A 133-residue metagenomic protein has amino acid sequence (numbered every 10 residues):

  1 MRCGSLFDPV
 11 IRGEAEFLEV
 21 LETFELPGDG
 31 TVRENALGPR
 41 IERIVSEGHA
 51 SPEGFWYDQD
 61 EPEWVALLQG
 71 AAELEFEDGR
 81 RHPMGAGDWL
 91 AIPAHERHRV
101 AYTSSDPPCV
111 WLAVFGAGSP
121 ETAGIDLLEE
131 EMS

Functional and structural regions predicted by a protein language model:
M1-W56, L127-S133: A short, N-terminal "cap"/entry segment at the start of jelly-roll beta-barrel domains of the cupin/DSBH fold
A36-G38, Q59, M84, D106: A generic fold-level signal
R43, G48, A101-S133: Double-stranded beta-helix
E47-A50, A72, E96: Short beta->alpha connector loops
D58-L74, F115: Short, conserved beta-strand element in jelly-roll/cupin
D60, R80, E96, P107: A generic "binding-loop/recognition-motif" signal
L74-E75, I92, H98-S105: Short beta-strand His + acidic residue motifs that chelate non-heme Fe in jelly-roll/DSBH and cupin folds
D78-A94: Short acidic-glycine-tyrosine-enriched beta hairpin
